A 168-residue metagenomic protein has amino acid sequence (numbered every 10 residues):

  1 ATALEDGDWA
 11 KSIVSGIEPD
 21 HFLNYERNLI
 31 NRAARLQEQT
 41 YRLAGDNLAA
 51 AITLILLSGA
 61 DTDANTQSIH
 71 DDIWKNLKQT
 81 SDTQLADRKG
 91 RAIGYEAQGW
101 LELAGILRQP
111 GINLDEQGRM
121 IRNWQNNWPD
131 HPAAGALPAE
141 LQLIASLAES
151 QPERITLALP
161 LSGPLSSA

Functional and structural regions predicted by a protein language model:
A1-A168: Extracytosolic ligand-binding ectodomains
